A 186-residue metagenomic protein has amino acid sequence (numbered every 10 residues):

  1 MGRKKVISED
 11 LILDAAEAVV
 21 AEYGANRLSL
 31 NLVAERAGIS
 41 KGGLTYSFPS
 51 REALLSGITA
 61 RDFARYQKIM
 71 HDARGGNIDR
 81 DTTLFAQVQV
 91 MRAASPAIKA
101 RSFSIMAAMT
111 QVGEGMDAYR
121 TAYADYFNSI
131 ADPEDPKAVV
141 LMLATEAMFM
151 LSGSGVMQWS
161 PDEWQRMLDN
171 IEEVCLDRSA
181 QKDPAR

Functional and structural regions predicted by a protein language model:
G2-I7, Y23, P49, A53 (+4 more regions): Residues at secondary-structure transition points
L11, V19-A53, G57: Helix-turn-helix
V19, R65, S129-I130: Short alpha-helical functional segments enriched in proximate histidine and acidic residues
G57-A60, A64-S102: Hydrophobic alpha-helical connector segments
Q87-V88, S102-A108, L141-M148: Short alpha-helical scaffolding segments that buttress acidic/His motifs in well-ordered protein cores
A94-Y123: Conserved, surface-exposed functional patches that form binding/active-site neighborhoods
G113-R186: Hydrophobic/aromatic-rich alpha-helical bundle segments in the mid-to-C-terminal region
